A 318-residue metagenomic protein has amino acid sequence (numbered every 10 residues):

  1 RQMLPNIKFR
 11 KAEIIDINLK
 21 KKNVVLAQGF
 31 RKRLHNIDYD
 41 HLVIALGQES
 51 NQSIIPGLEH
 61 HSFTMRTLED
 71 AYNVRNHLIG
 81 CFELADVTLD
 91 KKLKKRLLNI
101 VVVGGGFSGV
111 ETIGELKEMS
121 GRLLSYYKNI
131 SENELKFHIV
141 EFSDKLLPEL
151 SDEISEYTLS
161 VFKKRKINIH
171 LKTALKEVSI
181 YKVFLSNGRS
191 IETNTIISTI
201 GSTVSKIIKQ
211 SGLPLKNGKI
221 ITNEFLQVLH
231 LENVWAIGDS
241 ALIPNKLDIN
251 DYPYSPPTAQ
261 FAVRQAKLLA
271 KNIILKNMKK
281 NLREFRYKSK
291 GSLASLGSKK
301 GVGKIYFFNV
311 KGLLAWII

Functional and structural regions predicted by a protein language model:
I7-N99, I197: FAD-binding core/adjacent interface of flavoenzyme oxidoreductases
A12-I17, K117-E224, V228-H230: A Rossmann-like FAD-binding core segment of flavoenzymes
A27, A45-L46, L171-T173, T199-I200 (+1 more regions): Short, well-ordered coil/turn residues at beta-beta hairpins and beta-strand->alpha-helix junctions within
G47-S50, I113, S202-V204: Short glycine-rich anion-binding loops that position phosphate/pyrophosphate groups of nucleotides and phosphorylated
H60-K91, K182, S190-R264, K271: FAD-site-proximal beta/loop scaffold in flavoenzymes
N76-E132: Rossmann-like NAD(P)H-binding beta-loop-alpha module
F261, Q265-I318: C-terminal, flexible cofactor-proximal segment of oxidoreductases
